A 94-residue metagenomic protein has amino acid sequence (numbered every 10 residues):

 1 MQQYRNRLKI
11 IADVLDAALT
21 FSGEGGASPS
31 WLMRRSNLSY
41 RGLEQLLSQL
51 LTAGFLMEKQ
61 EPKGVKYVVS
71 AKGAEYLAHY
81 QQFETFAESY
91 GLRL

Functional and structural regions predicted by a protein language model:
M1-L15: Short alpha-helical segments that sit at the start of domains
R5, N37-T52: Short amphipathic alpha-helical interaction segments
L15-G23, Q81: Short, locally clustered residues in the helix-turn-helix/winged-helix DNA-binding domain
G23-R35: Short acidic, hydrophobic short linear motifs in intrinsically disordered regions
Q60-K66: Short, Lys/Arg-rich nucleic-acid/phosphate-binding segment
A78-L94: Amphipathic alpha-helical dimerization/coiled-coil segments that flank or bridge DNA-binding/regulatory modules
